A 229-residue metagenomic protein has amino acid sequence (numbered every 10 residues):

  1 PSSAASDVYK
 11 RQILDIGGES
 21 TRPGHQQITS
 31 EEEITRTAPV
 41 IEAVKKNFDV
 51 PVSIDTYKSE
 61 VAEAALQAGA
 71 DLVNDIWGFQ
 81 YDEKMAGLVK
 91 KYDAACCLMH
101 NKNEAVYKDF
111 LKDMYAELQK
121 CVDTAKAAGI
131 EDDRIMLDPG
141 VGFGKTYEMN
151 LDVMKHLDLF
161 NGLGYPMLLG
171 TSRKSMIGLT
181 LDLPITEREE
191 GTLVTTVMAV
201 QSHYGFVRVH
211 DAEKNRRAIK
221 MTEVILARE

Functional and structural regions predicted by a protein language model:
P1-A5, Y9: Single conserved hydrophobic/aromatic residue that forms the stacking wall/gate of nucleotide- or nucleobase-binding
R11-L14, I34: A generic structured-segment signal
I13-T21: Active-site-adjacent substrate/metal-binding segments within catalytic domains of carbohydrate-active enzymes
T21-A43, F48-P51, T56-S59, L66-Q67 (+2 more regions): Active-site-adjacent loop and "lid" segments of alpha/beta metabolic enzymes
A128: Conserved C-terminal portion of the radical SAM core fold that forms the substrate/S-adenosylmethionine-binding
E131-R134: Short acidic capping loops at alpha-helix termini that bridge into adjacent secondary structure
G140: Conserved Motif II region of HX4D acyltransferases
